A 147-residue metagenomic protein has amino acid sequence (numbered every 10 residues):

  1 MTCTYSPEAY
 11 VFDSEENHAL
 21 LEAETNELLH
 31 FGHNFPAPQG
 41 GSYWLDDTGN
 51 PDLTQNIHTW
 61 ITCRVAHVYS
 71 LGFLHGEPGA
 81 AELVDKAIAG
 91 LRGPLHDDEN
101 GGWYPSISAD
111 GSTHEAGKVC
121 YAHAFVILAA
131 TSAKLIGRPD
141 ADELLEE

Functional and structural regions predicted by a protein language model:
M1-E147: Glycan-recognition and catalytic cores of secretory/periplasmic carbohydrate-active enzymes
